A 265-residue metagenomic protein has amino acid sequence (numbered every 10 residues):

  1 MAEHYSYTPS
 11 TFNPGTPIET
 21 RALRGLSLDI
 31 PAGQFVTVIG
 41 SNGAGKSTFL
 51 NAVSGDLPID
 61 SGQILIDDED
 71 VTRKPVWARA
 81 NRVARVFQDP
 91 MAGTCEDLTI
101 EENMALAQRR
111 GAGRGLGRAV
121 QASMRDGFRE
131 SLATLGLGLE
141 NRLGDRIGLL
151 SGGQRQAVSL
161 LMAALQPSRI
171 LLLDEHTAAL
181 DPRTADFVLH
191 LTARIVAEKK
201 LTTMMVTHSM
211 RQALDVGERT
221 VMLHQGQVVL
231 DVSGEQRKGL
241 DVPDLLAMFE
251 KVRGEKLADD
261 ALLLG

Functional and structural regions predicted by a protein language model:
G15-T20, D70-A84, A92, R114-G117 (+2 more regions): ABC ATPase NBD coupling module
I39-S41: The feature captures the beta-strand-to-loop junction immediately N-terminal to the Walker
S54: Helix-to-loop junction immediately C-terminal to a conserved catalytic motif
G62-E69, L230-V232: Conserved ABC transporter NBD signature motif
A163-A164: ABC ATPase C-loop
E175-H176: Walker B catalytic motif
T207-H208: H-loop/switch region of ABC-family ATPase nucleotide-binding domains
Q227-R253: Conserved beta-strand-loop-alpha-helix hinge in the C-terminal portion of ABC ATPase nucleotide-binding domains
